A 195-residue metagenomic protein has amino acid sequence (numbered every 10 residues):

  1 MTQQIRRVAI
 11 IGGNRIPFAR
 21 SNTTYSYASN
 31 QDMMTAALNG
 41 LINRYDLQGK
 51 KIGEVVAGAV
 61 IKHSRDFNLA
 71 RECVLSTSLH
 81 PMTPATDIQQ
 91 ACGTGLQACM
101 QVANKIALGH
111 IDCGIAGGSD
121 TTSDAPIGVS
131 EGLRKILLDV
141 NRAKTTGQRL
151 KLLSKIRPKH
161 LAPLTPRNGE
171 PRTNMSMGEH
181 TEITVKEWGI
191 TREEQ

Functional and structural regions predicted by a protein language model:
M1-T83, S119-E194: Conserved "HGTGT" condensation-loop signature of ketosynthase/thiolase-family condensing enzymes that catalyze
I42-Y45, G49-G53, P84-A91, C99-V102 (+1 more regions): Contiguous, glycine/small-aliphatic-enriched amphipathic segments in soluble metabolic enzymes
Q90-D120, G128, V185-Q195: Active-site-proximal alpha-helical scaffold in enzymes
